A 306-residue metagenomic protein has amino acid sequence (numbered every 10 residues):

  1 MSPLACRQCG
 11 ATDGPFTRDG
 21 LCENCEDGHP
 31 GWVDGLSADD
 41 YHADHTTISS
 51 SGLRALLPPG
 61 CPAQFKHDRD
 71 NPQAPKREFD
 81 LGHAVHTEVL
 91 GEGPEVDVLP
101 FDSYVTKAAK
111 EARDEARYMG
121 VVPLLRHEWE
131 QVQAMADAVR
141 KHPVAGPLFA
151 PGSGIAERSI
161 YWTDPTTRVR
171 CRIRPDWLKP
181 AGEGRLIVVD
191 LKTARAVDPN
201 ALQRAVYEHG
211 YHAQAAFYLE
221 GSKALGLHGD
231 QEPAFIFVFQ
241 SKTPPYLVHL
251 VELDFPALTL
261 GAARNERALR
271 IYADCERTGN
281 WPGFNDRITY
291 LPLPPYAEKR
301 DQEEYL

Functional and structural regions predicted by a protein language model:
M1-L4, T17: Flanking scaffold residues of small Cys/His-coordinated metal-binding clusters
C6-C9, C22: Short cysteine-rich clusters marking metal-coordination/redox-active sites
T17-G28: Cysteine-rich micro-motifs
G28-R172, D286, Y290, E303: Metal-dependent nuclease catalytic cores that hydrolyze phosphodiester bonds in DNA/RNA, characterized by
D70-A74, R117-L124, P199-G210, D254-P256: Short histidine-centered catalytic/ligand-binding loop motif
H86, W177, N265: A residue-level signal for conserved active-site and pocket-lining positions in enzyme catalytic cores
I173-R204: Conserved catalytic cores of phosphodiester-cleaving nucleases, focusing on short active-site segments
Y207-H212, F217-L306: Metal-dependent nuclease catalytic regions and adjoining charged, substrate-binding loops involved in nucleic-acid end
